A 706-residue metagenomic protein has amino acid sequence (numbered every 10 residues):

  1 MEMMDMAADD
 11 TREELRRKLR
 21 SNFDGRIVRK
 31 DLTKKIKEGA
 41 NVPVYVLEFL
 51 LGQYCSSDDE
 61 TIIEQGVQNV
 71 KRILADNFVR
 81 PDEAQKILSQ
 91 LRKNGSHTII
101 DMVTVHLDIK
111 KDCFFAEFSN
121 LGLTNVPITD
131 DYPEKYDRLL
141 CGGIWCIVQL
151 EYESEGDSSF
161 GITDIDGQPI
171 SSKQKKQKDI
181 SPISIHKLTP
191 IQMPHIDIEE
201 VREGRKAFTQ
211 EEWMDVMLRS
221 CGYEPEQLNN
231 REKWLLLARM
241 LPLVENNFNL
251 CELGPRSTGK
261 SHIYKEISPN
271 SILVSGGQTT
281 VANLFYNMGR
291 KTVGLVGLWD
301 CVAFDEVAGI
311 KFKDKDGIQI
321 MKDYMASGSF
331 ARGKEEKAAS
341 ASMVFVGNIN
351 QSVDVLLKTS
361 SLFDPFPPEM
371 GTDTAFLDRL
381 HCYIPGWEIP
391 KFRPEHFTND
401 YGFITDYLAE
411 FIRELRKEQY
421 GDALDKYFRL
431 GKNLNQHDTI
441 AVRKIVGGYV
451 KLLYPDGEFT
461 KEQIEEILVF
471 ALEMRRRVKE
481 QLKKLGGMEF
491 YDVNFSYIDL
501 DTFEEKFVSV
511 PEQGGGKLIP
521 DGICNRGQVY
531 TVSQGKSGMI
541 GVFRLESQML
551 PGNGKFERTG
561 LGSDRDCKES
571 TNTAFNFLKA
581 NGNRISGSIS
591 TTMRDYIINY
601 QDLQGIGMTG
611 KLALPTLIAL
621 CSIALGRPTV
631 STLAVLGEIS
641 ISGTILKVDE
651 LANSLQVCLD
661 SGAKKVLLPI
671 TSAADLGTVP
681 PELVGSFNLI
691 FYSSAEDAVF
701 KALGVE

Functional and structural regions predicted by a protein language model:
E2-S220: Extended, charged/polar low-complexity intrinsically disordered regions
E200-W234, L561-K568, K647-E650: Dynamic helix-loop-helix/coil hinge segments at AAA+ ATPase domain boundaries and subdomain interfaces
L218-Q227, G276, V635-T644: Short, basic, glycine/proline-bearing loop/turn elements
E224-D364, D378, D492, S496-E512: Conserved ASCE/P-loop NTPase catalytic core
F248, W299, A339-A341, F376-C382 (+3 more regions): Short glycine-/polar-rich loops that comprise or flank the Walker A/P-loop and associated switch/sensor motifs
E336-M343, N348-D456: Phosphate-sensing "switch" segment of ASCE/P-loop ATPases
F392-H396, D422-D499, F503-D521, V532 (+1 more regions): C-terminal helical "lid" subdomain and adjoining coupling/linker elements of P-loop NTPases
G514-E706: Peripheral, non-AAA+ core regions of ATP-driven protein-machinery
